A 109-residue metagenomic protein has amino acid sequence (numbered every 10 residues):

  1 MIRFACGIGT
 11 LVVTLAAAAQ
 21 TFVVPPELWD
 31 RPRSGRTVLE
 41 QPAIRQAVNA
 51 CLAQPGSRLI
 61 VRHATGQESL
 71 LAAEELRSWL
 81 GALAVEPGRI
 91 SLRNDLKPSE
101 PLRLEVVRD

Functional and structural regions predicted by a protein language model:
M1-I8: Bacterial N-terminal signal peptides that target proteins for export
V13-A18: N-terminal signal peptide c-region/cleavage motif recognized by signal peptidases
P32-R62: Periplasmic peptidoglycan-binding/anchoring modules of Gram-negative envelope and division proteins
I44, S69-G81: Cysteine-centered nucleophilic/redox motifs
Q54-G56, L71, V85-P87, S99-P101: Extracytoplasmic
S57-A64, V85-N94: Surface-exposed patches in mature extracellular/periplasmic domains of secreted proteins
T65-S69, L96-S99: Solvent-exposed loop/turn segments at secondary-structure junctions within structured extracellular/periplasmic domains
G88-D109: Periplasmic OmpA/Pal-like peptidoglycan-binding modules at the C-termini of bacterial envelope proteins
